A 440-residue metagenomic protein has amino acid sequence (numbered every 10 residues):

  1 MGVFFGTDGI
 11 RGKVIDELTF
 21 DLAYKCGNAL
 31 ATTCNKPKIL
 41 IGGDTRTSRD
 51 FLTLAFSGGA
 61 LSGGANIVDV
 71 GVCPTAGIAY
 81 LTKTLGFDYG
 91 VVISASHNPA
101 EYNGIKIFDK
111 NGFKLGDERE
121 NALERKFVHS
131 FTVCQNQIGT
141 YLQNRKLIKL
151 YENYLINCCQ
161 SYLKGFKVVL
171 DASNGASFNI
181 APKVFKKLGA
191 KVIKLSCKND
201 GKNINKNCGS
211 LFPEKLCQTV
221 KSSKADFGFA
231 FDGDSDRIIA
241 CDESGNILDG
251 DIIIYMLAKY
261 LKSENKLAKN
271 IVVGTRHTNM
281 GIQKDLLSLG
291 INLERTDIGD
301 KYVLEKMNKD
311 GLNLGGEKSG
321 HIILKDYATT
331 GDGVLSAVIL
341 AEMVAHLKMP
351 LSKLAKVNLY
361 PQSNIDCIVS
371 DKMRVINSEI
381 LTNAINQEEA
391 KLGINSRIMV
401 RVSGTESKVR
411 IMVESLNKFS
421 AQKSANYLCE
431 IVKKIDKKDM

Functional and structural regions predicted by a protein language model:
M1-G64, Y89, T140-K167, M373-R374: An N-terminal, well-structured beta->alpha segment
K13, N103-S223: Gly/Ser/Thr-enriched, mixed-charge loops and adjacent short helices that form phosphate/oxyanion-binding elements
N28, T32-T33, K38-N103, K183-C241: N-terminal small/polar loop signature for handling phosphorylated ligands or for N-terminal nucleophile
I67-A76, I247-G250, T275, T296-D297: Active-site nucleophile and cofactor-binding loops and adjacent substrate-binding regions of central metabolic enzymes
D88-Y102, V220-D242, N246-I247, I291-D332: Glycine-rich phosphate-binding loop
A100-N103, I107-D117, R125, H129 (+3 more regions): Replace "Mg2+/Mn2+-dependent" with "divalent metal-dependent
E264-M440: Phosphate-binding and adjacent anionic-ligand microenvironments
